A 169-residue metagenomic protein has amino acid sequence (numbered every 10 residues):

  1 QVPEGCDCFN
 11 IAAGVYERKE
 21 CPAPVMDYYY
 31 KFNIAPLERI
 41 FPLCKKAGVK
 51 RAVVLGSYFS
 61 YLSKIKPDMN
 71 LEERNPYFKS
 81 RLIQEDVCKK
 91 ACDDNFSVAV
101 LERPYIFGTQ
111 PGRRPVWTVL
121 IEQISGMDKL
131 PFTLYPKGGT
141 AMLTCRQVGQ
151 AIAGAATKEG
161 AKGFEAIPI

Functional and structural regions predicted by a protein language model:
Q1-A35: NAD(P)H-binding glycine-rich loop region in Rossmannoid oxidoreductase-like domains and their noncatalytic homologs
Y16-E17, Y58-I65, P104-F107: Active-site segment of SDR-like NAD(P)-dependent oxidoreductases
Y30-I34, N70-V87, G138-R146: Short-chain dehydrogenase/reductase
A35-K79, A99: Conserved Rossmann-fold NAD(P)-dependent oxidoreductase catalytic core, especially the SDR/UDP-sugar
K89-G112: Conserved beta-loop-beta element that borders a ligand/cofactor-binding pocket
G108-I121, A155-A166: Glycine/proline-rich active-site loop of Rossmann-fold NAD(P)-dependent oxidoreductases
E122-L143: A conserved pocket-lining segment of Rossmann-fold NAD(P)-dependent short-chain dehydrogenase/reductase
G138, C145-I169: Mid/C-terminal beta-alpha module of Rossmann-like enzyme folds, strongest in SDR-family dehydrogenases/epimerases
